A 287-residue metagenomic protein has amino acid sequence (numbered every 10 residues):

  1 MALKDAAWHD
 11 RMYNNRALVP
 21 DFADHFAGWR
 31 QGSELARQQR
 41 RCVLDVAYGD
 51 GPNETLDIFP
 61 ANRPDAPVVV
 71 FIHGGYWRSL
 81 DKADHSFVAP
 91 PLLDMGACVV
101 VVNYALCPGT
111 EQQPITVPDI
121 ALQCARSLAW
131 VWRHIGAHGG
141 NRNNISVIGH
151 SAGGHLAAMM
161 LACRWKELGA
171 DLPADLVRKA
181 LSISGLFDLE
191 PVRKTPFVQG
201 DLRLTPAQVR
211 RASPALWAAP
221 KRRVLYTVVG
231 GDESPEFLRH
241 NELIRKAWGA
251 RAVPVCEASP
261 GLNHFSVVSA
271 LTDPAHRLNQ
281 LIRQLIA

Functional and structural regions predicted by a protein language model:
M1-A287: Alpha/beta-hydrolase superfamily serine-hydrolase fold, recognizing
